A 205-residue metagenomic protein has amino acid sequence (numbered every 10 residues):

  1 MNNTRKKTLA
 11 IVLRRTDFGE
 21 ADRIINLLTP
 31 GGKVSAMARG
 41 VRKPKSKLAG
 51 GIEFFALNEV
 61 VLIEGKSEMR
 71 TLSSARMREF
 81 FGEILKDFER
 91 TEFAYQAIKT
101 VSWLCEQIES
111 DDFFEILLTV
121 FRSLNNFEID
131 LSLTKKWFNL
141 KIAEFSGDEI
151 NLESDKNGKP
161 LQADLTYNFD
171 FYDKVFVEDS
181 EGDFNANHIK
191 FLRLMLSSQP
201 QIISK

Functional and structural regions predicted by a protein language model:
M1-I24, L28-K205: Non-catalytic alpha-helical scaffolds and adjoining flexible linkers that form interface surfaces for assembly
